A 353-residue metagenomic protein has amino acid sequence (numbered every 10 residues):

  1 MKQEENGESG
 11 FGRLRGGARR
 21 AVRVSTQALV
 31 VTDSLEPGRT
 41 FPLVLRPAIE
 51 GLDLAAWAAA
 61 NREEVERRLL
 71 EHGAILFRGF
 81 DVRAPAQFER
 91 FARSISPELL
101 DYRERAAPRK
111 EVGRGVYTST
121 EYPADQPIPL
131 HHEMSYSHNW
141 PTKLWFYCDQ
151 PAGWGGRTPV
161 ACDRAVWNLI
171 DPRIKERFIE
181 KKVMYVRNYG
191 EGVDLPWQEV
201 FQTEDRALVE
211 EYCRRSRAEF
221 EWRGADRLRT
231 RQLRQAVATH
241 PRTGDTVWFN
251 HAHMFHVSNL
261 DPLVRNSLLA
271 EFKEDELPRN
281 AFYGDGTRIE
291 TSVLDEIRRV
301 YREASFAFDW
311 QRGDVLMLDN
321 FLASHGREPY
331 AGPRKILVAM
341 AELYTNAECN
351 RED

Functional and structural regions predicted by a protein language model:
K2-W57, E64, R68-E71, A124-L130 (+2 more regions): Active-site environment of non-heme Fe oxygenases that use a 2-His-1-carboxylate facial triad
I49, F80-D81: Short glycine-rich, polar/acidic loop-and-turn segments at beta strand-coil junctions
R67, D81-V82: An N-terminal structural lobe/cap that precedes and organizes the functional/catalytic core across diverse proteins
A74-G79: Short cationic amphipathic helices and targeting signals
V82-P97: Glycine-rich loop at the start of a catalytic domain that most often binds anionic cofactors/ligands
E98-A107, F306-D309, V315: Polymerase palm active-site segment centered on the conserved acidic dipeptide of motif C
L100-H132: A gly/proline- and charged-residue-enriched helix-loop-helix capping module
S135-S137: Long, mid-chain structured domain cores
